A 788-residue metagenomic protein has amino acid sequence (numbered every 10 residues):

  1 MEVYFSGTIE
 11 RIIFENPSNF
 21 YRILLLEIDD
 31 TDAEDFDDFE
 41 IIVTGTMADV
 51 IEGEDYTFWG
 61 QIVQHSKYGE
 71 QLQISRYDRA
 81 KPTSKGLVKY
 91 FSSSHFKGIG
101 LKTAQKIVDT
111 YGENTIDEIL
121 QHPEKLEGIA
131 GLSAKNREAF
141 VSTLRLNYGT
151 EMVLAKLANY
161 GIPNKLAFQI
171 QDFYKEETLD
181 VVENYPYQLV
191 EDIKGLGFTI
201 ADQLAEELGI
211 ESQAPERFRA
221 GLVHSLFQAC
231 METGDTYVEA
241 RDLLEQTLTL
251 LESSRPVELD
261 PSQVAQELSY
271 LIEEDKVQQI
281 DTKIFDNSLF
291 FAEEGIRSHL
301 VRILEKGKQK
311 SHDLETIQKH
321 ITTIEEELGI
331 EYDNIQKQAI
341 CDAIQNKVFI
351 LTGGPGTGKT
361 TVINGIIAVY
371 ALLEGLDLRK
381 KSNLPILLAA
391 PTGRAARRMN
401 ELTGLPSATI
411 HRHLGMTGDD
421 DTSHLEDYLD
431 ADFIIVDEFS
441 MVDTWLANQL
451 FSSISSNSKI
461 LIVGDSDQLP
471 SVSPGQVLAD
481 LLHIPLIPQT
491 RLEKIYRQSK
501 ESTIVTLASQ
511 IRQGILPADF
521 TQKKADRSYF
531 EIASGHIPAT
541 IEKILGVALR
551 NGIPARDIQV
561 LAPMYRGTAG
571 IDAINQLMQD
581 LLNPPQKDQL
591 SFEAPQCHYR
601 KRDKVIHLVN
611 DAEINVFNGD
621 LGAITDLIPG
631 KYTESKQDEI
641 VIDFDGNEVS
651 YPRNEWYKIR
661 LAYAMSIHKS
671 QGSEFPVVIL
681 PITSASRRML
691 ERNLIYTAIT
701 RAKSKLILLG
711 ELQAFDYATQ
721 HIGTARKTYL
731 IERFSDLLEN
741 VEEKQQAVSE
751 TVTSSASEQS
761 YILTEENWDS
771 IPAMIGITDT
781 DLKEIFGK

Functional and structural regions predicted by a protein language model:
M1-H312, K783-K788: Accessory, non-ATPase domains that flank or precede helicase/AAA+ motor cores in DNA-metabolism machines
G53-T57, R602, G619: Loop/turn positions that initiate beta-strands
Q278-I434, L482-R497, I504-E531, K587 (+1 more regions): ASCE P-loop NTPase motor cores of helicases and related translocases
F349-T352, L461, Q559-L561: Short hydrophobic/aromatic beta-strand immediately N-terminal to the Walker A/P-loop
K359, R379, D467-I606, D611-I614 (+3 more regions): Conserved helicase motor core of P-loop NTPases
D419-D432, D443, N448-S458, S670: Short basic/glycine-enriched coil/helix segment immediately N-terminal to the Walker B
D437-E438, G464: Walker B catalytic acidic pair
D626-K788: C-terminal accessory regions
